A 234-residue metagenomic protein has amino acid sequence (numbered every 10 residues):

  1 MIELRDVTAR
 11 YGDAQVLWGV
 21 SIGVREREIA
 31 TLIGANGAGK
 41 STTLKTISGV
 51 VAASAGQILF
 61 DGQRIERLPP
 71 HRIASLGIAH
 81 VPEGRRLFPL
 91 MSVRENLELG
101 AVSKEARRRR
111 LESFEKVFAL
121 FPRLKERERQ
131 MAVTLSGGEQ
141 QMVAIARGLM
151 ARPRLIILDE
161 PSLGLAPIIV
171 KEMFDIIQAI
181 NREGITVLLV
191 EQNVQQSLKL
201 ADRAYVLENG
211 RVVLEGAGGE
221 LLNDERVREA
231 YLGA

Functional and structural regions predicted by a protein language model:
M1-A234: Glycine-rich phosphate-binding loops of nucleotide-dependent enzymes
